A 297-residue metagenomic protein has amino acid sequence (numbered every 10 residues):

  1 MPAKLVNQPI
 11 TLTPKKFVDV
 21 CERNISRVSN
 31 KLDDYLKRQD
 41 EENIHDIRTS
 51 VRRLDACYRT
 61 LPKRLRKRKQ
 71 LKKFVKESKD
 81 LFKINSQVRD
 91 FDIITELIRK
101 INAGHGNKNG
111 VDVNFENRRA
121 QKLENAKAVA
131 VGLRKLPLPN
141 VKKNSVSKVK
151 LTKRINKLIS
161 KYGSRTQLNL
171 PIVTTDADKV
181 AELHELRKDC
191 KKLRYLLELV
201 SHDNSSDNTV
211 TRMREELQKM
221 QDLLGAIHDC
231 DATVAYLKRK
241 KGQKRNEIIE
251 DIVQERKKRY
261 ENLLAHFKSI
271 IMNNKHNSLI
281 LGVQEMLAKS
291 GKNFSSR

Functional and structural regions predicted by a protein language model:
M1-R297: Function-determining surface determinants
